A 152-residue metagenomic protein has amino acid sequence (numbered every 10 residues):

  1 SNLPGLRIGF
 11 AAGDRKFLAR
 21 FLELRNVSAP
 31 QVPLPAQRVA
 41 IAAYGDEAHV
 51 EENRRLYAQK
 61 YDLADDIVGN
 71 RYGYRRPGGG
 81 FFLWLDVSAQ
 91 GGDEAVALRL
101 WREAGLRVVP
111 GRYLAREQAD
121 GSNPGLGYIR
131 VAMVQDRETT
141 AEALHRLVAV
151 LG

Functional and structural regions predicted by a protein language model:
S1-A58: Conserved core segment of the aminotransferase class I/II
D14-R15, G45, D86-S88, V134-D136: Residue-level recognition of strand-loop junctions within catalytic nucleotide-signaling folds
Q37, I41, L56-D65, Y74-V87 (+2 more regions): Conserved glycine-rich beta-strand-loop-beta hairpin in the small C-terminal domain of fold type I
A42, L63-I67, R71, R99 (+1 more regions): Alpha-helical structural signal in soluble globular domains
R99-R107, A115-G152: PLP-dependent enzyme catalytic core of the Aspartate aminotransferase-like
